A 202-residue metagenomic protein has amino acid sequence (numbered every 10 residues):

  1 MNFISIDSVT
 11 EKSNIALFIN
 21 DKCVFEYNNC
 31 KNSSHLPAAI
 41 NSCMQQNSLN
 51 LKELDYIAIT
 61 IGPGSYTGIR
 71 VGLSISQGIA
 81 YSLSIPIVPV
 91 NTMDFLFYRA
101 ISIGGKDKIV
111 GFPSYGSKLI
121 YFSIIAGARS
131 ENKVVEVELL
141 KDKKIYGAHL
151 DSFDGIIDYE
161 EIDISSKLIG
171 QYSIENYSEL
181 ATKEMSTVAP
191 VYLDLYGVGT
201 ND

Functional and structural regions predicted by a protein language model:
M1-I61, I145-Y146, D163: N-terminal beta-alpha supersecondary unit
M1-N20, V88-D202: Oxyanion-binding and handling regions
C23, N50, G62-S65, I69 (+2 more regions): Glycine-rich, flexible loop/turn motifs
S33-P37, S76, S166-G170: A general structural signal for well-ordered alpha-helical segments in protein cores
I40, S76, F97: Generic structural marker for isolated residues within well-ordered, non-membrane alpha-helices of soluble domains
C43, S82, N176-L180: Change "in soluble alpha/beta enzymes" to "in soluble alpha/beta proteins
Q46, S82, I103-G104: Alpha-helix C-cap/termination motif
Y56-T92: DPxDG-like acidic metal-binding loop motif
